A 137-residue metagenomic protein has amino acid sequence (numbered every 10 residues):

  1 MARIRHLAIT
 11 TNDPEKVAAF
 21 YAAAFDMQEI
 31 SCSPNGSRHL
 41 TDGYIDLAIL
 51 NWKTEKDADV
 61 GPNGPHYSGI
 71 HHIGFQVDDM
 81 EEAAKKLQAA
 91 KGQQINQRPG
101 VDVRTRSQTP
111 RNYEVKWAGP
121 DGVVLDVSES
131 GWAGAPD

Functional and structural regions predicted by a protein language model:
M1-A18, I70-F75, S128-D137: N-terminal beta-strand motif that seeds the catalytic metal site of vicinal oxygen chelate
R3, P34, G69, R111: Exposed loop/turn and edge beta-strand positions of beta-sandwich/beta-sheet ligand-binding modules
E15-A24, V115: Conserved active-site alpha-helix within GNAT-family acetyltransferase domains
K16, M80-K85: Short, conserved charged micro-motifs
A23-I30, K91-Q94: Conserved acetyl-CoA-binding loop of GNAT-fold acetyltransferases
Q28-G64, W117-A118, V124-E129: Conserved short beta-strand elements that form part of the metal-binding/catalytic scaffold of enzyme active sites
G64-Y67, S107-T109: A generic structural micro-feature
K85-D137: Vicinal oxygen chelate
